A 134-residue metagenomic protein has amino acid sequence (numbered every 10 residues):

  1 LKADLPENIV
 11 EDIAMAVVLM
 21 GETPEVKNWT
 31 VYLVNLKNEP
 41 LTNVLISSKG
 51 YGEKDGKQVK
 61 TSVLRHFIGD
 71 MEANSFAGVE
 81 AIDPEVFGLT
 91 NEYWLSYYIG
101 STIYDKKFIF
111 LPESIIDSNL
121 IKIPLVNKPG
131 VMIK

Functional and structural regions predicted by a protein language model:
L1-M15: A general sequence property marking short-to-moderate contiguous segments in secreted/outer-membrane adhesion
K2-P6, E80-K134: Terminal connector regions
N8-V10, P24-K27, E39: Short, surface-exposed loop/turn motifs at beta-strand boundaries within globular domains
V17-P24: Short, solvent-exposed beta-strand/turn "edge" segments of beta-rich domains on protein surfaces
W29-N35: Short, well-ordered beta-strand segments enriched in hydrophobic/aromatic residues
N38-D55: Short acidic, flexible loop segments centered on an aromatic residue
K54-T90, G100-I103: Intrinsically disordered, low-complexity Pro/Gly/Ser/Thr-rich segments with frequent PxxP/GP/PP motifs and embedded
